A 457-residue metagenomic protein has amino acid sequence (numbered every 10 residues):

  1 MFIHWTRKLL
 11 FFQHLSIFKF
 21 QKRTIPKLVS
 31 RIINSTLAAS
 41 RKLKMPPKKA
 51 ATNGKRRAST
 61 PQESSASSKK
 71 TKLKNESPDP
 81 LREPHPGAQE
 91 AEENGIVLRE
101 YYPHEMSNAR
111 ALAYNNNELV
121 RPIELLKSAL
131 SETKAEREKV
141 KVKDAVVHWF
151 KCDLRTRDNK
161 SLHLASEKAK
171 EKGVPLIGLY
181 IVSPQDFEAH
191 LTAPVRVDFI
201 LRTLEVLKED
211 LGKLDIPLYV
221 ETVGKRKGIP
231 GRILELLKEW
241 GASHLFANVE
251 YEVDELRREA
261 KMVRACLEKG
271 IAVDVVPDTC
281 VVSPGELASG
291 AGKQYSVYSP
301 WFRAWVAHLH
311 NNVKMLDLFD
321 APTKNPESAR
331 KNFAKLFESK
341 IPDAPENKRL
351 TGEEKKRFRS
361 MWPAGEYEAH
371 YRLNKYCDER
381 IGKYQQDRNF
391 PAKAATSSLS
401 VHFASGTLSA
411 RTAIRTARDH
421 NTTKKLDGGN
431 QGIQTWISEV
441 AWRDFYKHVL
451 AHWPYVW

Functional and structural regions predicted by a protein language model:
F2, F11-F12, F18-F20: Aromatic (phenylalanine/tyrosine) cluster motif
L9-L10, L15, L28, L37 (+1 more regions): Leucine-biased recognition of intrinsically disordered, low-complexity hydrophobic segments
K19, T24-I25, I33, R41: An N-terminal boundary/leader segment
P46-V313: Trp/Phe/Arg-rich N-terminal binding region typifying the photolyase-homology
P47-R56, P61-S65, K74-Y102, K141-K143 (+1 more regions): Glycine/tryptophan-enriched, flexible segments
